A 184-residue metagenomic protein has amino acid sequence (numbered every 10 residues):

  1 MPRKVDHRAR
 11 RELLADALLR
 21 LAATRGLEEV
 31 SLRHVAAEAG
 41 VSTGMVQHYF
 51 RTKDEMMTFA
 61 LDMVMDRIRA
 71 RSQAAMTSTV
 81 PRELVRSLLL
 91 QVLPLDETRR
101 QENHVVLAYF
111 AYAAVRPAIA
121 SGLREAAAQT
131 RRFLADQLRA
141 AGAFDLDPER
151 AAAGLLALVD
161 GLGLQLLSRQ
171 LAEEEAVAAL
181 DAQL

Functional and structural regions predicted by a protein language model:
M1, R131-R139, G154, L158 (+1 more regions): C-terminal peripheral helix-coil segments that are non-catalytic and often amphipathic
M1-A9: N-terminal intrinsically disordered/low-complexity leader segments
L13, A17-E55, F59: Helix-turn-helix
R51-E55, M76, V80, E97-Q101 (+5 more regions): Residues in soluble alpha-helical coiled-coils and helical-bundle/repeat scaffolds
F59, Q73-E102, P148-L155: Hydrophobic alpha-helical connector segments
D62-I68: Short, basic, alpha-helical segments at the C-terminal edge of helix-turn-helix-like DNA-binding modules
R69, T98-L107, P117-G142, A153: Amphipathic alpha-helical packing segments from all-alpha helical-bundle domains
L95, A108, Y112-V115, L155-E174: Amphipathic C-terminal alpha-helical segment
